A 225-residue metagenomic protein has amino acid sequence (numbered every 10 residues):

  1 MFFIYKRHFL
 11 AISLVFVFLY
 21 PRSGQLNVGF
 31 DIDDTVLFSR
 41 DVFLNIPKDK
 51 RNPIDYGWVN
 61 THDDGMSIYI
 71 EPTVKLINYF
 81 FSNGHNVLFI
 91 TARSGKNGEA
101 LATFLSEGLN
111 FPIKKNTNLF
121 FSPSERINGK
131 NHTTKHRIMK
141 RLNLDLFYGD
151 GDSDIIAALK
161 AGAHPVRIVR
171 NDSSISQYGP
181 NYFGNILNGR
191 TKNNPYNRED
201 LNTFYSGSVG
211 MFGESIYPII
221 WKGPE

Functional and structural regions predicted by a protein language model:
F2-F9: Bacterial N-terminal signal peptides that target proteins for export
I12-S13, R141: A periodicity- and composition-biased signal for non-globular, repetitive helical segments
S13-P21: Hydrophobic h-region of N-terminal signal peptides that target proteins for export in Gram-negative bacteria
F16-V17, N45, K160: Alpha-helical transmembrane segments and their juxtamembrane interfaces
Y20-G24, F81-S82, M139-N143, L159: Flexible, charged surface loops at secondary-structure boundaries
L26-R126: Alpha-helical substrate-recognition element adjacent to the catalytic core
S94-E225: C-terminal cap/substrate-recognition subdomain and adjoining C-terminal extension of metal-dependent phosphatase-like
